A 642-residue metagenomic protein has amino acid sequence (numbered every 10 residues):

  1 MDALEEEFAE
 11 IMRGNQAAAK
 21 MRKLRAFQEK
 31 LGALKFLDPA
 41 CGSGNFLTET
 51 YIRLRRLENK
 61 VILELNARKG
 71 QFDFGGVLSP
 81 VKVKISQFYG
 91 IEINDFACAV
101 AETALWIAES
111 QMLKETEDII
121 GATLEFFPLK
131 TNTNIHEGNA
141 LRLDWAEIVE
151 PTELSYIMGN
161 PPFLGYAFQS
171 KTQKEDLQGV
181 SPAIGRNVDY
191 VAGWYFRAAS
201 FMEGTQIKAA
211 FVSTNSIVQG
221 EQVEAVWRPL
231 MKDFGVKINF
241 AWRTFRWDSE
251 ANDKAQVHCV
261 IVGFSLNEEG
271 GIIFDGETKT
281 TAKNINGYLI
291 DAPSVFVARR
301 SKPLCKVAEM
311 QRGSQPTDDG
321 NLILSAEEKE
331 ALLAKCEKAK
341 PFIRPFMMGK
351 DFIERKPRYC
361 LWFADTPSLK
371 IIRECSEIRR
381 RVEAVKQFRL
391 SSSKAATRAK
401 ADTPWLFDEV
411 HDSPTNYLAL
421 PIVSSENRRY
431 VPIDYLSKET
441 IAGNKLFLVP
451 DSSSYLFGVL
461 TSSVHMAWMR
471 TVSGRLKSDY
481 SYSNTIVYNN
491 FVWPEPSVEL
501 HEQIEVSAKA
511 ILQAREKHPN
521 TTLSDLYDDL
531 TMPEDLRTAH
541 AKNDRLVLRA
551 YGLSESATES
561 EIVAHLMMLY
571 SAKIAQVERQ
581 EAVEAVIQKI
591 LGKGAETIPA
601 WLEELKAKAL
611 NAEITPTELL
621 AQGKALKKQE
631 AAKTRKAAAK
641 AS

Functional and structural regions predicted by a protein language model:
M1-V81, I93, A97, N139 (+8 more regions): Class I S-adenosyl-L-methionine
Q16-K35, V81, T123, F127-Y156 (+3 more regions): Flexible, glycine/threonine-enriched loop-and-boundary segments that flank and lead into catalytic domains of large
A40-S43, D95-A97, E137-R142, M158 (+14 more regions): Short, flexible loop/turn elements at secondary-structure junctions
C41, E377-V385, K400-A401, W493-S642: Non-catalytic DNA-recognition/assembly elements of restriction-modification systems
T48, R55, C98, W106 (+8 more regions): Signature of N6-adenine DNA methyltransferases within the class I
Y89-I91: Conserved SAM-binding motif I beta-strand of class I
A101: Conserved SAM-binding loop
A192, E277-V506, K636, K640: Polybasic, glycine- and aromatic-enriched phosphate-binding surface used to engage nucleic acids
